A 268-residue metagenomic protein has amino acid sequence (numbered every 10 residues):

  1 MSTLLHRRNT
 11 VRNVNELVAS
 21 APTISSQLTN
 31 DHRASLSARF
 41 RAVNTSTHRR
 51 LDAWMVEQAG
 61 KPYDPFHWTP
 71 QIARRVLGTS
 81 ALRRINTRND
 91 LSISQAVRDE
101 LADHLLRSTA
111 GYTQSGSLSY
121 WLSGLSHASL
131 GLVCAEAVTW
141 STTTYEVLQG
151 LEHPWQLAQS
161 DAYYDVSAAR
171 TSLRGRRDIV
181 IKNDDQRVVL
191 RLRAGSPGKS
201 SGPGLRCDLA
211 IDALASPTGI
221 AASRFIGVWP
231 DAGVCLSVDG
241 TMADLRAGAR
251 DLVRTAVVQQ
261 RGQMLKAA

Functional and structural regions predicted by a protein language model:
M1-S108: Charged, glycine-rich intrinsically disordered N-terminal tails and low-complexity linkers that flank
D52, V56, A81, D185-L192 (+1 more regions): Short acidic (Asp/Glu) and glycine-rich catalytic loops that position anionic groups and cofactors
T79, R84, I211-P217: Active-site catalytic microenvironments for nucleophilic, acid-base chemistry
S80-S160: A non-catalytic, helix-rich entry segment at domain boundaries
E100, L105, L205-L209, A249-Q260: Short amphipathic C-terminal alpha-helix that caps PH/PH-like domains
T144, D208-D212: Structural preference for long, well-ordered alpha-helical segments in enzyme cores
D161-D208: Non-catalytic protein-protein interaction segments used by genome-maintenance enzymes to assemble and couple activities
L214-A268: Metal-dependent nuclease catalytic regions and adjoining charged, substrate-binding loops involved in nucleic-acid end
